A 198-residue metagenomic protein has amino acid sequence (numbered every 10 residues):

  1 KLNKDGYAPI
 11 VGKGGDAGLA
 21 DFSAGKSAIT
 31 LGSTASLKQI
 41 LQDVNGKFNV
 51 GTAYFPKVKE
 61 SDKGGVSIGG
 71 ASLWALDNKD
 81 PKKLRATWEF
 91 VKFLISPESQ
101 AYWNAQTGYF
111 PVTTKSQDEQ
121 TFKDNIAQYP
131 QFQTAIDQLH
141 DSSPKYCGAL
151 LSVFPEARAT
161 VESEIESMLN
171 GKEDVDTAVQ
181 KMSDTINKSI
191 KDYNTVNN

Functional and structural regions predicted by a protein language model:
K1-D43, K47, F55, A178: Extracytoplasmic ligand-binding clamshell segments of periplasmic binding protein
A8-K13, Y102-N104, T113, C147-A149 (+1 more regions): Short, hydrophobic secondary-structure boundary micro-motifs
I40-D62, A127-P130: Ligand-binding "clamshell"
G46, K79-T87, S167: Short helix-loop capping/hinge motifs at secondary-structure junctions, enriched in acidic/polar residues
A53-Y54, A105-S163, S167, N197-N198: Long, aromatic- and glycine/proline-rich binding clefts that accommodate carbohydrate-like moieties
I68-K82: A bilobed periplasmic-binding-protein/Venus flytrap-type ligand-binding module shared by bacterial periplasmic
P81-L94, Y102, A178: Short amphipathic alpha-helical coupling segments at ligand-binding clamshell hinges and other catalytic/signaling
T177-Q180, D184-N198: Short, low-complexity disordered leader/linker segments with a strong preference for bacterial N-terminal type II
